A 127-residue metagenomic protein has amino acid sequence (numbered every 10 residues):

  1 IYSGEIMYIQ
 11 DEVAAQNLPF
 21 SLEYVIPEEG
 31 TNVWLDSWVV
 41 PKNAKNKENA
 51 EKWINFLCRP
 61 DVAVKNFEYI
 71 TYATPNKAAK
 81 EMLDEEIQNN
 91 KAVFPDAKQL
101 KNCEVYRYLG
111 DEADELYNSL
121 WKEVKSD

Functional and structural regions predicted by a protein language model:
I1-P27: Ligand-binding pocket segment of bilobal, Venus flytrap-like solute-binding proteins
S3-I6, S37, A50: A general structural signal for well-ordered alpha-helical packing
S3-M7, E29-N32, A44-K45, R59-A63: Solvent-exposed loop/turn segments at secondary-structure junctions within structured extracellular/periplasmic domains
L18-K42, Q88: Periplasmic-binding protein-like
P41-K101: Mature extracytoplasmic/periplasmic domains
A97-D127: Conserved C-terminal helix/tail region of periplasmic/extracytoplasmic solute-binding proteins
